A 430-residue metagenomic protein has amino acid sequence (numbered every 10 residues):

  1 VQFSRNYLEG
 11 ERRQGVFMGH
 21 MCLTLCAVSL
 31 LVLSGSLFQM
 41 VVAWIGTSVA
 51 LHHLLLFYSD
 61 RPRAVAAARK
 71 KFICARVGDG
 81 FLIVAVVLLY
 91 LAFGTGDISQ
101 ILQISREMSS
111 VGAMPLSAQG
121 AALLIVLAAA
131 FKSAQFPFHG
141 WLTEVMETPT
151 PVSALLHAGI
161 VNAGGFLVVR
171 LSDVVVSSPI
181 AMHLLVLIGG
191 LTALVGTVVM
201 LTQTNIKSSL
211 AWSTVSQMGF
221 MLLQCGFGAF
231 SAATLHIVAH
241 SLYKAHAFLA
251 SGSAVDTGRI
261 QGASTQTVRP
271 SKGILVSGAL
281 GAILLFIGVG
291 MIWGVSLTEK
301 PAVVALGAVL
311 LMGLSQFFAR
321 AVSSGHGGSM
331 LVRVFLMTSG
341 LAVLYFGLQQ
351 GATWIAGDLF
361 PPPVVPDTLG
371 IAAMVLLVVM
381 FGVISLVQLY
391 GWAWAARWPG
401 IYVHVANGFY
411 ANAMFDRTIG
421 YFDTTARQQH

Functional and structural regions predicted by a protein language model:
V1-T425: ...captures the hydrophobic TM-helix bundle architecture rather than a specific catalytic motif, and can also fire on
R427-H430: Short, charged juxtamembrane terminal tails flanking transmembrane helices
